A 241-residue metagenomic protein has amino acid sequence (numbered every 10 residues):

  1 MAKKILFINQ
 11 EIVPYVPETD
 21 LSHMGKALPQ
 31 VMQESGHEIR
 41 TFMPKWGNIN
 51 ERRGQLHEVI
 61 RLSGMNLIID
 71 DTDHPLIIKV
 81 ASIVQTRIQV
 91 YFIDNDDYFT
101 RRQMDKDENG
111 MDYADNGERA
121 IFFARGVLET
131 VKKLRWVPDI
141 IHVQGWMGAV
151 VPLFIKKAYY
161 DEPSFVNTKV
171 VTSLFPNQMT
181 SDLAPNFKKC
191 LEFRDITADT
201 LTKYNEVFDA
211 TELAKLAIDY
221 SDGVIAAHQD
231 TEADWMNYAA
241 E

Functional and structural regions predicted by a protein language model:
M1-E241: Catalytic cores of nucleotide-sugar-dependent glycosyltransferases that transfer UDP/GDP/TDP-activated
